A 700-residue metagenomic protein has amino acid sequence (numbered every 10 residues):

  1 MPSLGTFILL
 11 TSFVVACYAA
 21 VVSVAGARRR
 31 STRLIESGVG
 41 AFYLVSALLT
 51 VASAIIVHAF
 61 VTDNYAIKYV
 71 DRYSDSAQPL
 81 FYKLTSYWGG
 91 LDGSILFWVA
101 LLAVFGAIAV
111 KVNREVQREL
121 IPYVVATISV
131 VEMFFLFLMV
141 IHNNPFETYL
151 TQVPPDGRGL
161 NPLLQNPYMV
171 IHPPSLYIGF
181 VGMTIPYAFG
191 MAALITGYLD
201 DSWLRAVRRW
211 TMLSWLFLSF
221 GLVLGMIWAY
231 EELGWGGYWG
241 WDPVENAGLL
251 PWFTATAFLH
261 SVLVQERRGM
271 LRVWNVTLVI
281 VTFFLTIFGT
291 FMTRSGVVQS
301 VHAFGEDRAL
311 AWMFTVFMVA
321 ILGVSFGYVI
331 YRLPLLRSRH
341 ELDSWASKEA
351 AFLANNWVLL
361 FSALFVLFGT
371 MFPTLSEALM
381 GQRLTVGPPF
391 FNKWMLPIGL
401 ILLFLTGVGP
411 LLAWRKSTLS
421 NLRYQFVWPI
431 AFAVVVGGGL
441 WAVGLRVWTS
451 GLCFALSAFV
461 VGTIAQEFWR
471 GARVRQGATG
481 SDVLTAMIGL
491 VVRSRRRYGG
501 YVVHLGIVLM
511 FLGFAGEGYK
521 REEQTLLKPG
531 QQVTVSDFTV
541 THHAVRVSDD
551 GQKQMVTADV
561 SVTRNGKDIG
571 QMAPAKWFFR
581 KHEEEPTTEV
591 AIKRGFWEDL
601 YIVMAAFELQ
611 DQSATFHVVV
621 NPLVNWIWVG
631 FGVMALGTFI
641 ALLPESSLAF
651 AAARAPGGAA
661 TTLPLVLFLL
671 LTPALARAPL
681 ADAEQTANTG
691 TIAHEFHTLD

Functional and structural regions predicted by a protein language model:
M1-L699: Solvent-exposed, non-transmembrane regions of integral membrane proteins
